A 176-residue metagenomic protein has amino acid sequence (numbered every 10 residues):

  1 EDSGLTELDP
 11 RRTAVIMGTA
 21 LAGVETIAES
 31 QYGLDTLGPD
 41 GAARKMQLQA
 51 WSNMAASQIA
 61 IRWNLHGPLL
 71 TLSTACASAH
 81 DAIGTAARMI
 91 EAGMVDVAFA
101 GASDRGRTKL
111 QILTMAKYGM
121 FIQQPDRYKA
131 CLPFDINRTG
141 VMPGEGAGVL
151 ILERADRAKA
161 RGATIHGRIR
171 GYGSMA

Functional and structural regions predicted by a protein language model:
E1-D2, A55, A82, E153-A155: Short, well-ordered amphipathic alpha-helical segments that serve as non-catalytic structural scaffolds within diverse
E1-T13: Conserved active-site "lid/cap" helical segment
P10-M17, L70-T74, V95-S103, T164-Y172: Beta-strand segments within the central parallel beta-sheet cores of soluble alpha/beta enzyme folds
R12, A22-T85, M94, K117-M142: Conserved catalytic cysteine-centered active-site region of acyl-thioester-dependent Claisen-condensing enzymes
T19-L21, S103-R107, D156, G171-A176: Glycine-rich beta-alpha junction loops
Q58-R62, T85-M89, L150-E153, R157 (+1 more regions): Alpha-helical scaffold segments in soluble metabolic enzymes
S103-R105, I112-M120: Fold-level recognition of mixed alpha/beta catalytic cores in primary-metabolism enzymes, strongest
D126-A176: Condensing-enzyme catalytic core mediating Claisen C-C bond formation in acyl metabolism
